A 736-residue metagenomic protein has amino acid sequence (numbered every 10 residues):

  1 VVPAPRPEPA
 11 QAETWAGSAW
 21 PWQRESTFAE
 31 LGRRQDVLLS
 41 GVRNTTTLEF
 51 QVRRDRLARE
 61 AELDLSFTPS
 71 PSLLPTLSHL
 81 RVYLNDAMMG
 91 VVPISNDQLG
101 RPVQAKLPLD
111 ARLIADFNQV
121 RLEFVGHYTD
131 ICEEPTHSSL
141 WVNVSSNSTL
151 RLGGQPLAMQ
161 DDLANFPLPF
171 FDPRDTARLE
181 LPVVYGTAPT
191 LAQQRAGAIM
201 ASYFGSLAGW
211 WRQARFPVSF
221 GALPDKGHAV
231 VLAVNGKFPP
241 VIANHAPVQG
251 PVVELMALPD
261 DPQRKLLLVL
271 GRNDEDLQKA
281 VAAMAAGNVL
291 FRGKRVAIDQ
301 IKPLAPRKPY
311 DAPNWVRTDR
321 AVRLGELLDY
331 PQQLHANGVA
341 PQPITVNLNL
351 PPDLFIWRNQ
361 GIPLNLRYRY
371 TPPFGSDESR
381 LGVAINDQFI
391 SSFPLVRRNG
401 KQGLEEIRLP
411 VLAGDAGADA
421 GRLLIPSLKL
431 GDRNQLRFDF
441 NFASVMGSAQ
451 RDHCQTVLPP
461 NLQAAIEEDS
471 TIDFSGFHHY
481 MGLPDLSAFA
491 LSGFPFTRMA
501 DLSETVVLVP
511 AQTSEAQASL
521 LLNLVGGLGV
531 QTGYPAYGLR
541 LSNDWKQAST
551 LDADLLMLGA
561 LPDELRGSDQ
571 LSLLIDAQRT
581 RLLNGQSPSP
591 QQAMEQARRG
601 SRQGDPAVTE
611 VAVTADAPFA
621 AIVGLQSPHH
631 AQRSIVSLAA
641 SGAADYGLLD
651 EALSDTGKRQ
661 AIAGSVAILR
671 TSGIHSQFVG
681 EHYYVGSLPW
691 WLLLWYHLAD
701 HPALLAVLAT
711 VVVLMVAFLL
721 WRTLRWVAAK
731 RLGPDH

Functional and structural regions predicted by a protein language model:
V2-H736: Solvent-exposed alpha-helical segments and adjacent loops that form catalytic or protein-interaction surfaces
